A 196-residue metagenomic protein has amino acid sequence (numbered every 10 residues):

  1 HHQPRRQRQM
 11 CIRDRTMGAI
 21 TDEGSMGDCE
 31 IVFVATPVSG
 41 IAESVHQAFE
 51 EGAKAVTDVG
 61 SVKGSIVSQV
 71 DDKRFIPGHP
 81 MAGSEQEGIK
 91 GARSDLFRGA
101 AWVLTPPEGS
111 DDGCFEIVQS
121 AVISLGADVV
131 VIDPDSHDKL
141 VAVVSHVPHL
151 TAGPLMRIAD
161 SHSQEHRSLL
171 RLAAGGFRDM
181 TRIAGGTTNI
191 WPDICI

Functional and structural regions predicted by a protein language model:
H1-R8, I12: Single conserved hydrophobic/aromatic residue that forms the stacking wall/gate of nucleotide- or nucleobase-binding
R13-I20: Short, conserved SAM-binding/catalytic segment of Class I S-adenosyl-L-methionine-dependent methyltransferases
I20-S25, V130-V131: Short acidic-hydrophobic, aromatic-tinged amphipathic segments that line or gate anion-handling sites
G24-E51, A55: Rossmann-like NAD(P)-binding element
T36-V38, S61, H79-P80, L155: Short glycine-/small-residue-rich Rossmann-like dinucleotide-binding loops
E43-A92: Rossmann-like NAD(P)(H) cofactor-binding subdomain of soluble oxidoreductases
L96-R182: Internal alpha-helical scaffold of NAD(P)-dependent oxidoreductase catalytic cores
P192-I196: C-terminal active-site/capping subdomain that shapes the small-molecule cofactor and substrate pocket of enzyme
